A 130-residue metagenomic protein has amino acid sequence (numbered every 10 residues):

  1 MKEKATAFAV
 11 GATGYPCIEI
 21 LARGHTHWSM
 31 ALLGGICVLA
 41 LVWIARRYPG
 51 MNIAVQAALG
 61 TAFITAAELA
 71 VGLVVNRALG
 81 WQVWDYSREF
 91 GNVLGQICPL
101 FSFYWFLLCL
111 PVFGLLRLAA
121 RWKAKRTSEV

Functional and structural regions predicted by a protein language model:
M1-V130: Aromatic-rich, lipid-facing transmembrane alpha helices and their immediate juxtamembrane interface loops in integral
